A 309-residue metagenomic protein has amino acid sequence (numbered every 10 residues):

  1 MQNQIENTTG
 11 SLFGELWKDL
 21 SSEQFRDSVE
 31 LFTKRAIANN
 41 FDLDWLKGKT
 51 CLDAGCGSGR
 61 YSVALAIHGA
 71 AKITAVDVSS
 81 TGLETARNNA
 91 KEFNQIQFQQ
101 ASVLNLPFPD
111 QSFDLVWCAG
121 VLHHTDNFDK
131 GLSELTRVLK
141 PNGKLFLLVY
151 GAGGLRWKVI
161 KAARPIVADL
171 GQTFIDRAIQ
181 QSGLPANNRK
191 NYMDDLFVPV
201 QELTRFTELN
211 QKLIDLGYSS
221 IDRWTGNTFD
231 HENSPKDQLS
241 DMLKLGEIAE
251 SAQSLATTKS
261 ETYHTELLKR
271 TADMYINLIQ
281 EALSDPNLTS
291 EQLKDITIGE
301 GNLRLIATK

Functional and structural regions predicted by a protein language model:
M1-V29: N-terminal, positively charged/glycine-rich alpha-helical extensions of SAM-dependent methyltransferases
D27-K49, A64: Conserved alpha-helix/loop element of class I SAM-dependent methyltransferases that forms part of the SAM/SAH-binding
L52, S58-L104: Class I SAM-dependent methyltransferase SAM/SAH-binding core
L104-L115: A short acidic, Gly/Pro-enriched loop at the edge of an enzyme's catalytic core that lines a small-molecule cofactor
L115-D126: A short SAM/SAH-binding and catalytic strip from SAM-dependent methyltransferases
D129-P141: A short glycine-rich, Lys/Arg-flanked "PGG" loop and its adjoining helix->strand segment in the class I
K144-D176: Conserved class I S-adenosyl-L-methionine
Y192-T207: Acceptor-substrate binding/catalytic loop of class I
